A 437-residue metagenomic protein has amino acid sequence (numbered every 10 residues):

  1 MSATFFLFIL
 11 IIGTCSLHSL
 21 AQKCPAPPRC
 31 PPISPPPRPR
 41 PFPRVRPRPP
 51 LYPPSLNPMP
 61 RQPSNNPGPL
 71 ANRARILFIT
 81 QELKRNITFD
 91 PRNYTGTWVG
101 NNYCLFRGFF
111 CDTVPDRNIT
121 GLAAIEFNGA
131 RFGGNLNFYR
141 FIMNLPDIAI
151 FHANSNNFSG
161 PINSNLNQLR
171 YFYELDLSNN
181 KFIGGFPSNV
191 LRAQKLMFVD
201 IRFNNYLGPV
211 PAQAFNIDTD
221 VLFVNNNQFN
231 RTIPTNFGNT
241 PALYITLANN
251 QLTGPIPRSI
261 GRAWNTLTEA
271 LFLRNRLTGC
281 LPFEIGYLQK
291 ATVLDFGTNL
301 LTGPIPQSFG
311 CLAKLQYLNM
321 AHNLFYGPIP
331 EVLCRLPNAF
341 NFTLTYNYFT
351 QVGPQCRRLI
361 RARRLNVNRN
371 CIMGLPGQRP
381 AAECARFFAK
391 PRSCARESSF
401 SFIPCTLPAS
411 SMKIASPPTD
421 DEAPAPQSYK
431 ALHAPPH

Functional and structural regions predicted by a protein language model:
M1-L10: Classical eukaryotic N-terminal signal peptides for Sec-dependent ER targeting/secretion, especially the positively
L10-G108, F387-M412, A423, L432: Surface-exposed cap/linker segments adjacent to membranes
I87-Y139, G377-P380, H437: LRR flanking "cap" motifs
I119, M143-I148, N167-F172, N189-L196 (+8 more regions): Leucine-rich repeat
A130, N156, L177-N180, I201-N204 (+7 more regions): Consensus "Asn ladder" position of solenoid repeat domains
L136-M143, I162-S164, I183-S188, L207-A212 (+6 more regions): The feature encodes a structural signal of leucine-rich repeats
N230-I329: Eukaryotic tandem repeat interaction scaffolds
L312, Q316-S401: Leucine-rich repeat domain C-terminal region
